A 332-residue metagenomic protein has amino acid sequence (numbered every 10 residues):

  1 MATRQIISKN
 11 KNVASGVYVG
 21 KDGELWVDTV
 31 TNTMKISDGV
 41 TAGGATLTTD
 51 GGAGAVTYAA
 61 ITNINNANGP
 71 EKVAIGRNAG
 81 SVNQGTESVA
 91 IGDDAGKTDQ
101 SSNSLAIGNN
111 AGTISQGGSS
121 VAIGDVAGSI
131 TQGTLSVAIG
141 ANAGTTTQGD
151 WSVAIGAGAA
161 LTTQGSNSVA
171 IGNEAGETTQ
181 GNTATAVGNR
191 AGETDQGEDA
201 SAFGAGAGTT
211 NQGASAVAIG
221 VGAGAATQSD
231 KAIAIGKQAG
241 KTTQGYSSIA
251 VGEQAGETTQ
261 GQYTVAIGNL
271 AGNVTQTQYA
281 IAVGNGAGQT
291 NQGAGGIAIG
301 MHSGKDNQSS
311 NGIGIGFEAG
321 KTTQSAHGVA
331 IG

Functional and structural regions predicted by a protein language model:
M1-L25, T31, A42-T62, G192 (+1 more regions): Extracellular/surface-exposed low-complexity repeats and stalk/linker segments enriched in Gly/Pro and small polar
D22, A53-G332: Glycine- and small/polar-enriched repetitive beta-structure motifs of secreted/surface proteins
T29-N32, E257: A very general structural signal that marks isolated residues within well-ordered alpha-helical segments
K35-G39: Predominantly extracellular/luminal cell-surface or secreted proteins
V40-T41, S88: Alpha-helix boundary/interfacial micro-motifs
